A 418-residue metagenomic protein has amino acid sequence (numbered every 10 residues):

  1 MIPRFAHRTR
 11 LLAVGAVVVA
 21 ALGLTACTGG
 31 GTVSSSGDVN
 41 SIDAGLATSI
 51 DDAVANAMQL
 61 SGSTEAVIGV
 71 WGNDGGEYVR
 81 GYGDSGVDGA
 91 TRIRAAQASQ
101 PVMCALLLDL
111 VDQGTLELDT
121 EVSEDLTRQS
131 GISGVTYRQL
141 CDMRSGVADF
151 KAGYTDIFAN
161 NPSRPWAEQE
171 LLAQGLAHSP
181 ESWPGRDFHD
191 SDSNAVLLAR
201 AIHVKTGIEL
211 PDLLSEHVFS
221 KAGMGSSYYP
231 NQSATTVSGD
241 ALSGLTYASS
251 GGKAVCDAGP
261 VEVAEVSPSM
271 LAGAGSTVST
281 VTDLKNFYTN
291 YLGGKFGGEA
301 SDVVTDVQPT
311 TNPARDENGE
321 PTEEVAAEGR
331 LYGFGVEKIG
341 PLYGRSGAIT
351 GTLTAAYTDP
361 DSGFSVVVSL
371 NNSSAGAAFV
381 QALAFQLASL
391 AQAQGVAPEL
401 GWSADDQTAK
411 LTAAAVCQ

Functional and structural regions predicted by a protein language model:
M1-T32: Secretory targeting and sorting signals
C27-N73, V261-Q418: Catalytic loop of the DD-peptidase/beta-lactamase superfamily, centered on the K-T-G motif and neighboring
T64, S85-L140, S182-D190, A272: Short active-site loop at a secondary-structure junction that contains or immediately precedes the catalytic residue(s)
V67-G69, V79, R94, Q139-C141 (+5 more regions): Structural recognition of the beta-strand scaffold that forms the well-ordered cores of secreted hydrolase catalytic
N73-G75, V87, A195, D361-S362: Short strand-connecting beta-turns/loops that link adjacent beta-strands
G76-G83: Amphipathic coiled-coil signal-relay and dimerization helices
G83-S85, T120-R128, Y154-A159, Q232-A234: Short linear capping/connector segments at secondary-structure termini
G134-L342: Short, surface-exposed loop or secondary-structure junction motifs that flank catalytic or metal-binding residues
